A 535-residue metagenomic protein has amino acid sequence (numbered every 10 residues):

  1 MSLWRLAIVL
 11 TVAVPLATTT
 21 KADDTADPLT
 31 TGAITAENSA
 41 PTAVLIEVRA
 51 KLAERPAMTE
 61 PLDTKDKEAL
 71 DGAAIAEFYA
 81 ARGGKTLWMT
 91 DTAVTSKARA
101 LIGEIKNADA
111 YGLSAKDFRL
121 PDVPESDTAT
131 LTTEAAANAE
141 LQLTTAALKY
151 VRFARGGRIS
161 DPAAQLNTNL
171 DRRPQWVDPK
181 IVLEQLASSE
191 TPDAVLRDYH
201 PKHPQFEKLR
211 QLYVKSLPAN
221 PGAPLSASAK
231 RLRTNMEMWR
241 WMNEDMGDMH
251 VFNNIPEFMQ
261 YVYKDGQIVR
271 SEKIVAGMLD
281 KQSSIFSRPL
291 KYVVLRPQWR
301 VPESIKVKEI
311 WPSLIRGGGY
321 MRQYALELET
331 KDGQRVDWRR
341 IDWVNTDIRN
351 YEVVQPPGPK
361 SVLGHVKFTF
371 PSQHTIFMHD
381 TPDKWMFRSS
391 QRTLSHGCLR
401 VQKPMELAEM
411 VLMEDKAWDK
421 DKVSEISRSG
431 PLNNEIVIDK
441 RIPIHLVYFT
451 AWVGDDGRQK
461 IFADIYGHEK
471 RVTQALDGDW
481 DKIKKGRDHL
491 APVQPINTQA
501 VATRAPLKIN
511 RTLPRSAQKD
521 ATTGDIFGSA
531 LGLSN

Functional and structural regions predicted by a protein language model:
M1-A7: Bacterial N-terminal signal peptides that target proteins for export
A7-P15: Bacterial N-terminal signal peptides
L16-A22: Sec/Tat signal peptide C-region and signal peptidase I cleavage site
D23-A80, L141, T145-K149, F153 (+1 more regions): Well-ordered beta-sheet/strand-loop patches within structured domains
K85-R158: A cross-kingdom signal targeting lumenal/periplasmic-facing segments of multi-pass membrane and secretory-pathway
F118, D161-L166: Short glycine-rich, low-complexity/disordered patches
